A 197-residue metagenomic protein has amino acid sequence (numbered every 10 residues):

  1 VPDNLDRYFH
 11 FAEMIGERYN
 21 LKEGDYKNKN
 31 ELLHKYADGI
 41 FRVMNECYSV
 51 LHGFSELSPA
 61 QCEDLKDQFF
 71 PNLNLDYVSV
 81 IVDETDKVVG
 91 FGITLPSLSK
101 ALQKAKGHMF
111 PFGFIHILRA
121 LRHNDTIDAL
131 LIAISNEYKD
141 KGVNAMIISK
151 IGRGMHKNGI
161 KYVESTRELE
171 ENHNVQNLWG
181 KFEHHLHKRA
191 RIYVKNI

Functional and structural regions predicted by a protein language model:
V1, I134-K139, S165-V175: Conserved beta-strand-loop-alpha-helix junction that forms the acyl-donor binding cleft
V1-K27, R191-I197: Acyl-donor-binding surface of acyltransferase catalytic domains
D3-Y8, F110-P111, L178-F182: Short low-complexity, flexible loop/linker segments enriched in glycine and/or proline with clustered acidic
K22-I134: A conserved beta-strand-loop-helix scaffold within acyl/acetyltransferase catalytic domains
F110-F112, T126-I134, K139-M155, K181: Conserved acetyl-CoA-binding loop-helix of GNAT-fold acetyltransferases
T126-I127, M155-L169: Conserved GNAT acetyl-CoA-binding A-motif
R153, L178-R189: Conserved acetyl-CoA-binding loop of GNAT-fold acetyltransferases
K157, H173, I197: Acyl-donor (CoA/ACP) binding surface of acyl/acetyltransferases
